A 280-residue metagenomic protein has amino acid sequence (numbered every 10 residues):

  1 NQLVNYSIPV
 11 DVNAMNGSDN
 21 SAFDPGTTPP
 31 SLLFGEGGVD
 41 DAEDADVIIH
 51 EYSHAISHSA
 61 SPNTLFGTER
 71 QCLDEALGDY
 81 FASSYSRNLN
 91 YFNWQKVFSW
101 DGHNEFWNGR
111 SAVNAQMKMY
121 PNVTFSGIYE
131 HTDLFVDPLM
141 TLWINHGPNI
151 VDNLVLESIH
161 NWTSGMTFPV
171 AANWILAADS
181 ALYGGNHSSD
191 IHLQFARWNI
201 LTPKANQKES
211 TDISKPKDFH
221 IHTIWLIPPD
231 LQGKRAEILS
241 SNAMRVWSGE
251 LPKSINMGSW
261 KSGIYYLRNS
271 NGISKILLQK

Functional and structural regions predicted by a protein language model:
N1-I49, S57-N206: Zinc-dependent metallohydrolase catalytic domains
Y52: Active-site neighborhood of glycoside hydrolase catalytic domains
I56-S57, W247: Activation segment
K208-S210: Extended alpha-helical interface modules used as scaffolds for assembling large macromolecular complexes
D212-K215: Proline-enriched interdomain boundary motifs that mark the N-terminal boundary and often initiate the first structured
K217-K280: C-terminal outer-membrane/trafficking sorting elements
